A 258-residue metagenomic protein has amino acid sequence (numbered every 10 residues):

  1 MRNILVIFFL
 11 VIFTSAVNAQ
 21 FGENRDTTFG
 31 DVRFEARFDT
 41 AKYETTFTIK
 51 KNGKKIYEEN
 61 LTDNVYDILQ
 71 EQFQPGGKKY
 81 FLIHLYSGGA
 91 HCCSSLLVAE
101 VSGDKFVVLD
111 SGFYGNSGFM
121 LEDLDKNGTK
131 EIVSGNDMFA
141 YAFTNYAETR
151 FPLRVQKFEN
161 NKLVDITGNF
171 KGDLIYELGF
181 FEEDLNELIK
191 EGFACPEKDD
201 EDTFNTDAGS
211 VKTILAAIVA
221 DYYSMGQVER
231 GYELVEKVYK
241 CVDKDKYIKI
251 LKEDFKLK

Functional and structural regions predicted by a protein language model:
I4-T14: Sec-dependent N-terminal signal peptides
A19-R33, R37, G135-K258: Acidic, small-residue rich beta-repeat scaffolds with periodic aromatic anchors
D26-Y57: N-terminal targeting signals for Sec/Tat export/insertion, comprising classic cleavable signal peptides
F29, F73-L82, D123-V133: Acidic, glycine-anchored loop motifs typical of Ca2+
Y43-T46, G89-L97, Y141-R154: Structural motif
T46-L61, L97-F113, R154-T167: Surface-exposed loop/turn elements that mediate protein-protein interactions on large endomembrane-trafficking
E59-I68, G112-M120: Repeat-based blade/solenoid architectures
L85-S87, M138: Residue-level signature of beta-propeller blades and closely related beta-rich strand-turn architectures in secreted
